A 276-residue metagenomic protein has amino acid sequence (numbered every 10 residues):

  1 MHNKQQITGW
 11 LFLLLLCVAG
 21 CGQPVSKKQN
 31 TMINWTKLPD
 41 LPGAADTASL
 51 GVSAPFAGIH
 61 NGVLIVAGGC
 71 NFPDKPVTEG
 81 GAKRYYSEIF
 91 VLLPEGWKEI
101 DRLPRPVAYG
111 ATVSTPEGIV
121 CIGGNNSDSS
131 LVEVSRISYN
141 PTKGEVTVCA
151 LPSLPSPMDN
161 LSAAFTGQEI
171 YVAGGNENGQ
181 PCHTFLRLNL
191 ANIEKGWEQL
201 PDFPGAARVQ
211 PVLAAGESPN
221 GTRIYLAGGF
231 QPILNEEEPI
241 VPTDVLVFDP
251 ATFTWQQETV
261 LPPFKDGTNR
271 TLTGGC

Functional and structural regions predicted by a protein language model:
M1-M32: Bacterial Sec-dependent N-terminal signal peptides
S26-C276: Kelch-like beta-propeller repeat domains
